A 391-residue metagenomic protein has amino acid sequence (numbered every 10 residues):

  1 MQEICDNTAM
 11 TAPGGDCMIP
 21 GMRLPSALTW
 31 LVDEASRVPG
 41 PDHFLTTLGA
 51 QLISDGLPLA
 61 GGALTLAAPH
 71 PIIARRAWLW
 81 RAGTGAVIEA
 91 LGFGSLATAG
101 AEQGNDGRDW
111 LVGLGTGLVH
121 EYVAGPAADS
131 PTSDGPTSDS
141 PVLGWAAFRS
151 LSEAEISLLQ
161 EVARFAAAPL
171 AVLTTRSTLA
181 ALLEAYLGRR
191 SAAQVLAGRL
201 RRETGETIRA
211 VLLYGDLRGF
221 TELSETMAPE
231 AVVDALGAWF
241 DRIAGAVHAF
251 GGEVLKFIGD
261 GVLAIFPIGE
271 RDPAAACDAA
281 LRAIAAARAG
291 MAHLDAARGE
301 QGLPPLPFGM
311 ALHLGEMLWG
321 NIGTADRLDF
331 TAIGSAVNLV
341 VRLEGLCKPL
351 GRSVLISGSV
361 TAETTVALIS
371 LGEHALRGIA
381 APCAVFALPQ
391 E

Functional and structural regions predicted by a protein language model:
D33-T47, E230-V232: Signal-transducing coiled-coil linker helices
G49, G237-G251, I268-M310, S335-L346: Alpha-helical scaffold within the catalytic cores of cyclic-nucleotide enzymes
Q51-G113: Structured interaction and signal-relay segments at domain junctions
D106-S140, A146-A147: Helix-to-coil/beta transition segments that act as allosteric "coupling" elements at the rims of sensory or catalytic
D139-Q160, A332: Regulatory loop-to-helix N-cap segments in sensory/regulatory domains that couple ligand/signal detection
I156-T207: Regulatory cytosolic signal-relay segments
R201-R282: Catalytic NTP-binding/metal-coordinating core of nucleotidyl cyclase/transferase enzymes
C347-E391: Cytosolic regulatory/linker segments at or just downstream of nucleotide-handling modules in signal-transduction
